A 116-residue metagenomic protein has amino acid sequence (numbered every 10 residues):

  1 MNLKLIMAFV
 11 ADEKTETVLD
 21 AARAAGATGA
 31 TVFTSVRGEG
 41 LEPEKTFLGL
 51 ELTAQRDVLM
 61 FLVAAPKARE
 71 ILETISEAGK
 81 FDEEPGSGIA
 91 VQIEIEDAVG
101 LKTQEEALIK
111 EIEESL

Functional and structural regions predicted by a protein language model:
M1-L116: Positively charged, small/polar-rich N-terminal and surface patches that mediate targeting and assembly and bind
